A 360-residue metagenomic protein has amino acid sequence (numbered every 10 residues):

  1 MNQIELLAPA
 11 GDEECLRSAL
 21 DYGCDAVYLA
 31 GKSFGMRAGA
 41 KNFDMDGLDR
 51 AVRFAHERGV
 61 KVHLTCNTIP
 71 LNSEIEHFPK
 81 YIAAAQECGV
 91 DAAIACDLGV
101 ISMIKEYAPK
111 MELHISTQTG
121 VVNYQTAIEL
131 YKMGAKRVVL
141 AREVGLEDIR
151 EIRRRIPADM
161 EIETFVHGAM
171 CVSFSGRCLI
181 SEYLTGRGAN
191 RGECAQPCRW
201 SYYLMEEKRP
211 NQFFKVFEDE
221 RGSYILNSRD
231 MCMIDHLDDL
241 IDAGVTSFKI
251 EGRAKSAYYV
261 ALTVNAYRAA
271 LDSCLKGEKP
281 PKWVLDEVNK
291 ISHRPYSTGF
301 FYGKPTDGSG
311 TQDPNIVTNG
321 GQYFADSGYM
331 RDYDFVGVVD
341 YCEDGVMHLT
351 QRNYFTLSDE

Functional and structural regions predicted by a protein language model:
M1-A10, C15-D21, A26-L29, S33 (+6 more regions): Surface-exposed amphipathic alpha-helical tracts and adjacent flexible/coil segments at the periphery of soluble enzymes
D12-C15, S33-M36, K41-Y124: Active-site beta->alpha loop and helix N-cap motifs at the rims of alpha/beta catalytic domains
